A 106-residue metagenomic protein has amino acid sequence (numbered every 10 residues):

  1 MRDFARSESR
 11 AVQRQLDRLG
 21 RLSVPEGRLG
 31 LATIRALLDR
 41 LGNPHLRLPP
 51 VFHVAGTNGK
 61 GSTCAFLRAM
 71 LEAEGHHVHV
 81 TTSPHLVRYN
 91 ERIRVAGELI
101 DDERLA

Functional and structural regions predicted by a protein language model:
M1-G56, T63-E74, T81: Short functional linear segments
L19, R94-V95: A short, mixed-charge helix-start or loop-turn motif at secondary-structure junctions
R40, E91-I93: Short secondary-structure transition/capping segments
A55-N58, A96: Short glycine-rich loop/turn motifs that provide flexible caps or phosphate-binding loops at active sites
N58-K60, H85-L86: Short active-site-proximal "capping" loops at secondary-structure junctions
K60-T63, D101: Short, electropositive, low-hydrophobicity segments enriched in small/polar residues
H76-N90: Short beta-strand-centered segment that lines the nucleotide-binding/catalytic pocket of NTP-utilizing
V95-A106: Nucleotide-state-sensitive switch-loop elements of NTP-binding domains
